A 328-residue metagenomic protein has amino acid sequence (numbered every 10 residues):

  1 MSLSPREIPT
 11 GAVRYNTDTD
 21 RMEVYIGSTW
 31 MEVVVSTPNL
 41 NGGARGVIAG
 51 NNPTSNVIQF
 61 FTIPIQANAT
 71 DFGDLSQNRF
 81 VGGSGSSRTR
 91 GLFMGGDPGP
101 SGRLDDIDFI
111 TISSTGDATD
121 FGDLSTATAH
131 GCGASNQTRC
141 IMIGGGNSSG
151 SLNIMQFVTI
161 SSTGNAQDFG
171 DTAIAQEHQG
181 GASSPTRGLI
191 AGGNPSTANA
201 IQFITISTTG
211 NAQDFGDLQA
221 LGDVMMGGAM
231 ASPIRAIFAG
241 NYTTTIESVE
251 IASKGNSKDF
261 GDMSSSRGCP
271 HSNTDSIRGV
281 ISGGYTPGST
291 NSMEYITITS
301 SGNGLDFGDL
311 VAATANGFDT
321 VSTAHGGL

Functional and structural regions predicted by a protein language model:
M1-L328: Polar, enzyme-active/binding microenvironments
